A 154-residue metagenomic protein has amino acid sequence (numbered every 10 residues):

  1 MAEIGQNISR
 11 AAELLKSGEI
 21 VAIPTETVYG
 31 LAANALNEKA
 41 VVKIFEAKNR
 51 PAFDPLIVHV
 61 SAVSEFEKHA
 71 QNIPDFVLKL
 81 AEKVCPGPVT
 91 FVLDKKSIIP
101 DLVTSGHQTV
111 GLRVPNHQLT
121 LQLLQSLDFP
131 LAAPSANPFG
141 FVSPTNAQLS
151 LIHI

Functional and structural regions predicted by a protein language model:
M1-H153: Active-site-adjacent structural elements in enzyme catalytic cores
